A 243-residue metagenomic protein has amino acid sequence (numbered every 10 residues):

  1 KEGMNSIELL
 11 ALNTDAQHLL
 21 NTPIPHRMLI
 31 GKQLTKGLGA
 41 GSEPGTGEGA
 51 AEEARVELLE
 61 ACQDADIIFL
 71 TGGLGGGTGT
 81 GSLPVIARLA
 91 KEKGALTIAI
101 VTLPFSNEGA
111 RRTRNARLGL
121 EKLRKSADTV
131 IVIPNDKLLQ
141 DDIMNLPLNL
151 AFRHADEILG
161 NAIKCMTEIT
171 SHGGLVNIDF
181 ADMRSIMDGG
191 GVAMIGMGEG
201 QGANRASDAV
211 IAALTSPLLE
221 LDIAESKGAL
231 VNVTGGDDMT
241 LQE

Functional and structural regions predicted by a protein language model:
K1-E243: Tubulin/FtsZ superfamily GTPase core signature
